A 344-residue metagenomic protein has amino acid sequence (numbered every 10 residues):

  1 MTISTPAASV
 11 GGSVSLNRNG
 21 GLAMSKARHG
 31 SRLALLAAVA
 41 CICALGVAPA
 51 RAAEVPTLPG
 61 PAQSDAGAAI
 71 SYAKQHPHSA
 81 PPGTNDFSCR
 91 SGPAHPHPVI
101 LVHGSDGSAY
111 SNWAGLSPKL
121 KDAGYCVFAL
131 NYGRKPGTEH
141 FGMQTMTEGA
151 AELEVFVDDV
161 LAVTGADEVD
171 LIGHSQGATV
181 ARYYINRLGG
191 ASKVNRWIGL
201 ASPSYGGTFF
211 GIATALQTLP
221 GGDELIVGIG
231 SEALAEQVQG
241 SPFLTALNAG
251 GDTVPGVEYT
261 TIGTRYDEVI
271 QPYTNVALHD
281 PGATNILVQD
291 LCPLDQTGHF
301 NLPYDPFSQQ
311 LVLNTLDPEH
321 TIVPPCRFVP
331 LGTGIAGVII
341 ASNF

Functional and structural regions predicted by a protein language model:
V10-A23: Short, Lys/Arg-enriched N-terminal segments with co-localized hydrophobic residues within the first ~10-30 amino acids
S25-A123, R327-G334, I339-F344: Flexible, membrane-associating and regulatory peripheral segments of lipid-active enzymes
S91-H95, K121-D122, V163-T164, I172 (+3 more regions): Extracellular/periplasmic catalytic domains that process cell-envelope and extracellular macromolecules
V102-H103, V127, T147-N248: Serine-dependent carboxylesterase/thioesterase catalytic core of lipase-like alpha/beta-hydrolase/SGNH enzymes
G104-G107, T138-Q144, A233-L234, Q296-N301: Second-shell loop/turn segments in exported
A109-S111, G137, T208: Short N-terminal helix/helix-N-cap motif within the alpha/beta-hydrolase-1
K121-G137: Conserved alpha/beta-hydrolase
L219, P255-F344: C-terminal catalytic-base region of ester-bond hydrolases, centering on the histidine of the charge-relay
